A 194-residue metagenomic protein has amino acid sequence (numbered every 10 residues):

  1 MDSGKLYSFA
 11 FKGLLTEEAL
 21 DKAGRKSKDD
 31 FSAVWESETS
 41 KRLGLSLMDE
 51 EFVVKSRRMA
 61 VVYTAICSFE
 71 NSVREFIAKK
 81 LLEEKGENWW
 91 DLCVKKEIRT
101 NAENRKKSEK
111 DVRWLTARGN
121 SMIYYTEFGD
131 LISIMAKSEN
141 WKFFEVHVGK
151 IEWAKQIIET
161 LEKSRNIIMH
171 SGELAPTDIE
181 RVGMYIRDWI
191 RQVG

Functional and structural regions predicted by a protein language model:
M1-G194: Amphipathic alpha-helical interface elements
